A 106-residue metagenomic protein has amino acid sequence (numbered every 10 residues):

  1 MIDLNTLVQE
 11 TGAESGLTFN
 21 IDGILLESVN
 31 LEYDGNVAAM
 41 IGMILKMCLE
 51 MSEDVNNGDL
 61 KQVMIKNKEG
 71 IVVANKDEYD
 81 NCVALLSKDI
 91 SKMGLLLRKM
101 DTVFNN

Functional and structural regions predicted by a protein language model:
M1-S15, F19-I21, L25-N106: Non-catalytic interaction/Regulatory regions outside core domains
